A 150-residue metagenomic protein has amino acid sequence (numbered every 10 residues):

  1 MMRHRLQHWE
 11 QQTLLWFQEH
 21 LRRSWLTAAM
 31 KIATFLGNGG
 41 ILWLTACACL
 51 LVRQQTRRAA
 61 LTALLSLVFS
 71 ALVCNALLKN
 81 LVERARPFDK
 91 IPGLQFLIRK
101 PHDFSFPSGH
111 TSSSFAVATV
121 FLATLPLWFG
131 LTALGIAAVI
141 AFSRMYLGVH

Functional and structural regions predicted by a protein language model:
M1-W43, N75-H102: N-terminal transmembrane-helix/juxtamembrane module of multi-pass inner/ER membrane proteins
S24-L26, G40, Q55-A60, L125-T132: Membrane-helix interface segments
I32, L64, L134-A138: Residue-level signature of the transmembrane alpha-helical core of multi-pass small-molecule transporters
T34-V52, T132-G135: Hydrophobic alpha-helical transmembrane segments
N38, R53-Q54, V82-E83, P126 (+1 more regions): Short helix-capping/hinge motifs at transmembrane helix termini and TM-loop junctions
A46-V73: Interfacial segments of alpha-helical transmembrane regions
S66-K79, A137-I140, R144: Alpha-helical transmembrane segments of multi-pass membrane proteins
P92-H150: Membrane-embedded catalytic cores of phosphoryl/pyrophosphoryl-handling enzymes
